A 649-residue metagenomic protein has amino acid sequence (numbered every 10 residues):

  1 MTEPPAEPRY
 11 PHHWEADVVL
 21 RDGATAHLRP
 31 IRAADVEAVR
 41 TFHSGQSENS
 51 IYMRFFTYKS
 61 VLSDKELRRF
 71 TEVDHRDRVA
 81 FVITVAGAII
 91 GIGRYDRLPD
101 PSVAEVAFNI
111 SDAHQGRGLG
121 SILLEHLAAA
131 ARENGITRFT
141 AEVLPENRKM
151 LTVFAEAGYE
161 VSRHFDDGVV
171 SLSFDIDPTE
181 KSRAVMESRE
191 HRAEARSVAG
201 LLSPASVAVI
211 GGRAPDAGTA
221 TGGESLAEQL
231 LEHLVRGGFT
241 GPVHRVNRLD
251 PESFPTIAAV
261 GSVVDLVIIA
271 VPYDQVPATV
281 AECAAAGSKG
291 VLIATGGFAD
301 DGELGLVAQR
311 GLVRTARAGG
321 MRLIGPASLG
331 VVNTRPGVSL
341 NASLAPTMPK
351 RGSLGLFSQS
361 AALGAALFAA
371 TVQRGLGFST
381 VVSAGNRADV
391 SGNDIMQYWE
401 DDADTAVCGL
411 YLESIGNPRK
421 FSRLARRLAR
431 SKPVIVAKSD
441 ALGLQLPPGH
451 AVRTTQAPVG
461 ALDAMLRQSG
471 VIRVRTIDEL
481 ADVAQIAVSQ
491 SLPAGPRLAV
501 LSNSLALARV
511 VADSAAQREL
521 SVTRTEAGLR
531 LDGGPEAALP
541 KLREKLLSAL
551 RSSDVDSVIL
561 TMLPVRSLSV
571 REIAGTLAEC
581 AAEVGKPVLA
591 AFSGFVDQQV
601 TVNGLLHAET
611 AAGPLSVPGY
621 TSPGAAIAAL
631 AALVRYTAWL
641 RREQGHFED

Functional and structural regions predicted by a protein language model:
M1-V198, P204-V207: Long, contiguous binding/interaction regions
D177, K181-D649: Catalytic-core regions of core metabolic enzymes, especially those transforming organic acids/acyl-group intermediates
